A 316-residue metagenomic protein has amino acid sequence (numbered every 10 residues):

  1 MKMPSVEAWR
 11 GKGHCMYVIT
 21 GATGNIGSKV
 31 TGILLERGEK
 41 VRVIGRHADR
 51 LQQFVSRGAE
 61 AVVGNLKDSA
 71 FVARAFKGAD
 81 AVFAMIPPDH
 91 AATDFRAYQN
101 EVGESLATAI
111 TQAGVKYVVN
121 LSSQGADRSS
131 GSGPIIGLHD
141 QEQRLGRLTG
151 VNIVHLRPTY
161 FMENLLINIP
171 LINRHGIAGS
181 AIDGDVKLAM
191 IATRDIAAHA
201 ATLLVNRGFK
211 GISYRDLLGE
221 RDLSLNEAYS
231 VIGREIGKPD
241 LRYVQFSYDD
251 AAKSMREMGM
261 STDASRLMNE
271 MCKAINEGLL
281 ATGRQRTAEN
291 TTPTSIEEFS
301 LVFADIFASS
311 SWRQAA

Functional and structural regions predicted by a protein language model:
K2-P4, W9, Y17-R42, R46-Q53 (+6 more regions): Oxidoreductase cofactor-interface core, primarily capturing Rossmann-like NAD(P)-dependent enzymes
M16-Y17, V82: Conserved hydrophobic helix-helix packing surfaces used for dimerization/oligomerization
G58-E60, I153: Short, conserved active-site loop motifs that form the nucleotide-linked donor/cofactor pocket
G64: Cofactor-binding loops of NAD(P)H-dependent oxidoreductases, dominated by short-chain dehydrogenase/reductases
Y98-G103: Aromatic "clamp/platform" in nucleotide-sugar-dependent glycosyltransferases that forms part of the donor/acceptor
G176, G278-T282: Short glycine-centered helix-capping/turn motifs at secondary-structure transition points
R215, V231-E277, R313-A316: Terminal hydrophobic/aromatic helix or amphipathic segment near a protein terminus
R286-A316: Amphipathic terminal alpha-helices
